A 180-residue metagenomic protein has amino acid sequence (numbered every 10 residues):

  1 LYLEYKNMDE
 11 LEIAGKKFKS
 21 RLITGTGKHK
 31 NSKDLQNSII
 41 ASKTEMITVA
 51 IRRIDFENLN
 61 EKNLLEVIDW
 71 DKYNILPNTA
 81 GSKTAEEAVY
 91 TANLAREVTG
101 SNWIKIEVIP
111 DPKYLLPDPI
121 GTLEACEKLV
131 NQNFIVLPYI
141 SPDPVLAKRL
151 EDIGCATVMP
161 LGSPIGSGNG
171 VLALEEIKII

Functional and structural regions predicted by a protein language model:
L1-N7: Short, Lys/Arg-enriched N-terminal segments with co-localized hydrophobic residues within the first ~10-30 amino acids
M8, F18-S20, C155: Exposed boundary/loop context
E10-I13, H29-M46, E61-K62, E66-W70 (+1 more regions): Alpha/beta enzyme core
E12, K19-T26, E57-E61, D71-Y73: Internal alpha/beta domain cores that form substrate/cofactor-binding pockets in large enzymes and binding proteins
R21-G25, A50-I51, Q132-I135: Short linear motifs at secondary-structure transitions and domain/linker junctions
E45-R53: A short beta-strand-loop structural module common to alpha/beta enzyme folds
F56-E57, S82: Mid-domain alpha/beta scaffold segments of enzyme catalytic cores
